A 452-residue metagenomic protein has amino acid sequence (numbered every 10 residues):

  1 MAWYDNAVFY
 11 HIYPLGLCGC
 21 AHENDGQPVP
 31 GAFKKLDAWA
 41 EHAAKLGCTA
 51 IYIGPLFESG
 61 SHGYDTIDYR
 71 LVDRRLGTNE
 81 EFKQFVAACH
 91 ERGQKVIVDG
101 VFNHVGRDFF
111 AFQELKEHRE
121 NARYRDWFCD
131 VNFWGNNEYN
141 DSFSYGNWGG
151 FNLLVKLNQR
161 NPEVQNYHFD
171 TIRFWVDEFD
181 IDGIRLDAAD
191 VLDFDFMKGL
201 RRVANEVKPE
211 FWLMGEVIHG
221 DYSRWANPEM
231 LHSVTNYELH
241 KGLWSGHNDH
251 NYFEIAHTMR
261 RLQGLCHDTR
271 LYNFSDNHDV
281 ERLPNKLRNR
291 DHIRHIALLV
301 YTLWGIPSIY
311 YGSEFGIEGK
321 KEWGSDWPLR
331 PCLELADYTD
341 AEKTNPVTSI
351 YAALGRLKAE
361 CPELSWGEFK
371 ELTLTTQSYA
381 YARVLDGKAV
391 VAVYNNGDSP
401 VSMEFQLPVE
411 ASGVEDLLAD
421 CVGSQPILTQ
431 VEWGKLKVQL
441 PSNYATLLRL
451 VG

Functional and structural regions predicted by a protein language model:
M1-F9, Y13-T49, L56-R173, E178 (+2 more regions): Substrate-binding/active-site clefts of carbohydrate-active enzymes
A2-N6, E23-N24, P28, I255-S412: Loop/helix patches that line or flank the sugar-binding groove of alpha-linked glycan CAZymes
V8-H11, I51-I53, V96-V98, I184 (+3 more regions): Hydrophobic faces of well-ordered beta-strands that scaffold small-molecule active sites in alpha/beta enzyme cores
G47-T49, R92-Q94, D180-D182, K208-F211 (+3 more regions): Short, well-ordered coil/turn segments that N-cap beta-strands
H90-R92, Q113-K116, D187-H267, E318-A353 (+3 more regions): Active-site-proximal helices and loops of the catalytic beta/alpha 8
H104, H168-F194, N273, N277: Active-site groove signature of glycoside hydrolases
P408-G423: Solvent-exposed beta-hairpin/edge-strand motifs
Q430-G452: C-terminal beta-strand-rich structural cap/linker in extracellular carbohydrate-active enzymes
